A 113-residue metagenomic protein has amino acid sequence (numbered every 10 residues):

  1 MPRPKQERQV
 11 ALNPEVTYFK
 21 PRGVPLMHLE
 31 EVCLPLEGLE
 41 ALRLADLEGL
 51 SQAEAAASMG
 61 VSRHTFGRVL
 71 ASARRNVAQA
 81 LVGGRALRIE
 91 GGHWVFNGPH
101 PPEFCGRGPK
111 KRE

Functional and structural regions predicted by a protein language model:
R3-E7, V95-E113: Helix-turn-helix/homeodomain-like alpha-helical modules used for DNA recognition and transcription-factor dimerization
E15-E30: Short, Lys/Arg-enriched N-terminal segment that forms or immediately precedes the first helix of a structured domain
A41-L42: Short alpha-helical "packing" element that flanks the helix-turn-helix/winged-helix DNA-binding module
S51, G60-H64: Helix-turn-helix DNA-binding motif, specifically the short coil turn and the N-cap/start of the second
A57: Alpha-helical residues within the helix-turn-helix
R74-L81: C-terminal flanking helix
